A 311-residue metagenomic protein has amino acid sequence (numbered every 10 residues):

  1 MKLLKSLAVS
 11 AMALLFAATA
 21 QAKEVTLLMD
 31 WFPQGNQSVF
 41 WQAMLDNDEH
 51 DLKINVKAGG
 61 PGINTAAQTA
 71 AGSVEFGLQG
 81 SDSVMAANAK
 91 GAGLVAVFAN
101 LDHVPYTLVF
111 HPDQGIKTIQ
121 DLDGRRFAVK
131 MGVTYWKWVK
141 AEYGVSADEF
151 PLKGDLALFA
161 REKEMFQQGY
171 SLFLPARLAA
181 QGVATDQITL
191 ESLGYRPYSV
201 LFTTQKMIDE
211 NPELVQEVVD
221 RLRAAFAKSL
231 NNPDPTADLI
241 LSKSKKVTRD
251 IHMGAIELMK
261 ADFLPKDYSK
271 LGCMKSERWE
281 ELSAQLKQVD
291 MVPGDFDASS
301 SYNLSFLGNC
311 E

Functional and structural regions predicted by a protein language model:
M1-A8: Bacterial N-terminal signal peptides that target proteins for export
L15-A20: N-terminal signal peptide c-region/cleavage motif recognized by signal peptidases
E24-L152, L156, A160-R161, M165-G169: Short, glycine-/small- and polar/acidic-enriched structural segments that line small-molecule recognition paths
Q42-A43, Y106-I116, Y198-L214, D267: A bilobed periplasmic-binding-protein/Venus flytrap-type ligand-binding module shared by bacterial periplasmic
D51-I54, V183, K245, L271: N-terminal secretory/targeting leader peptides
D82, D148, L152-K246: Pocket-lining segment of extracytoplasmic ligand-binding domains
E210-M291: Secondary-structure end/capping motifs
E280-E311: Conserved C-terminal helix/tail region of periplasmic/extracytoplasmic solute-binding proteins
